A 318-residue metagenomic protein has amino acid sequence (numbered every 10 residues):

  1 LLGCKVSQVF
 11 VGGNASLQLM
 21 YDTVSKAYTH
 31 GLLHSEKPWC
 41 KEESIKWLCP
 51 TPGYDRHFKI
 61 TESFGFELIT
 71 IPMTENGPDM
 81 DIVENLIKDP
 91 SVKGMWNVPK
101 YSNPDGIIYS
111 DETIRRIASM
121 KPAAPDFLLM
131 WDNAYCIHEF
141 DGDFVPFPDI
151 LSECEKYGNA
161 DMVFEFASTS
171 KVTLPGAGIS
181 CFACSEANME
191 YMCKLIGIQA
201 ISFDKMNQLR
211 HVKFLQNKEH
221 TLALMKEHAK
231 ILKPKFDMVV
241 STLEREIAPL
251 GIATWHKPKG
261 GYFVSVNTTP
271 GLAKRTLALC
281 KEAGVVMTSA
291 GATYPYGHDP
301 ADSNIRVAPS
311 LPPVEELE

Functional and structural regions predicted by a protein language model:
L1-P125, C136-Y157: Conserved core of the PLP fold type I
G12, S152-K233: Conserved core segment of the aminotransferase class I/II
L32-S35, N159, E282, Y296-E318: PLP-dependent enzyme catalytic core of the Aspartate aminotransferase-like
G94, L128-L129, F164: Hydrophobic "anchor" residues on beta-strands that sit immediately upstream of conserved functional sites
D132: Glycine-centered flexible beta-alpha turn that most often forms the glycine-rich phosphate-binding loop
N188-M189, C193, F263-R306: Conserved C-terminal alpha-helix-loop-beta "cap" of PLP-dependent enzymes that closes/shapes the active-site mouth
K226-V240, I252-N267: Conserved glycine-rich beta-strand-loop-beta hairpin in the small C-terminal domain of fold type I
